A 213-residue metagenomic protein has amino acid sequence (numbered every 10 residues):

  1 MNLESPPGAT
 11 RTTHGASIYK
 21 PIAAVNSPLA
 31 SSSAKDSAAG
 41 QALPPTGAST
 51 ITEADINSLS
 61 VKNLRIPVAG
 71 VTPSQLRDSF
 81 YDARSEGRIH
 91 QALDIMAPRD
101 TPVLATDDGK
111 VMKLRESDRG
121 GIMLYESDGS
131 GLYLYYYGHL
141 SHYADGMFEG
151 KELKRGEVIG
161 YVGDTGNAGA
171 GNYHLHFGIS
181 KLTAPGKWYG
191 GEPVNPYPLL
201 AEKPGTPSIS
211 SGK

Functional and structural regions predicted by a protein language model:
M1-N2: Hydrophobic membrane-insertion alpha-helices, especially the h-region of bacterial N-terminal signal peptides
P6-I122, R155, D164, V194-K213: Surface-exposed, glycine-biased beta-strand/turn segments
P45-T52, G129-L134, G150-E152: Short, charged, low-hydrophobicity "junction" segments
M96, S127-G129, S180-L182: A generic structural motif
R99-P102, Y143, E149: Short, conserved secondary-structure segments in the cores of folded domains
T106-G146, N172-H176: Zn2+-dependent peptidoglycan hydrolase active-site motif and core
K151-S210: Conserved, short, structured surface segments that act as functional micro-motifs
